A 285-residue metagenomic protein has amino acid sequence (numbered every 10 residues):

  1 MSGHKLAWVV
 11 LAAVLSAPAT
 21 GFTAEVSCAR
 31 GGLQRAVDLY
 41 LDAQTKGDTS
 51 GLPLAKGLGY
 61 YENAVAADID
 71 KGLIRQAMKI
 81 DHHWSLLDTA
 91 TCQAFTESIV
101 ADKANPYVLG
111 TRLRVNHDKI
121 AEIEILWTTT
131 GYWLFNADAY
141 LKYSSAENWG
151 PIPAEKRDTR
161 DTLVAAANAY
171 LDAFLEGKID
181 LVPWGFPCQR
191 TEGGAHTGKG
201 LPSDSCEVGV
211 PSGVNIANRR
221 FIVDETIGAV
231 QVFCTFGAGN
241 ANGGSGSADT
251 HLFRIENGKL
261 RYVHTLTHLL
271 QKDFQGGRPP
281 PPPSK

Functional and structural regions predicted by a protein language model:
M1-V9: Bacterial N-terminal signal peptides that target proteins for export
W8-P18: Bacterial N-terminal signal peptides
F22-K285: C-terminal and inter-domain tail/linker signature
